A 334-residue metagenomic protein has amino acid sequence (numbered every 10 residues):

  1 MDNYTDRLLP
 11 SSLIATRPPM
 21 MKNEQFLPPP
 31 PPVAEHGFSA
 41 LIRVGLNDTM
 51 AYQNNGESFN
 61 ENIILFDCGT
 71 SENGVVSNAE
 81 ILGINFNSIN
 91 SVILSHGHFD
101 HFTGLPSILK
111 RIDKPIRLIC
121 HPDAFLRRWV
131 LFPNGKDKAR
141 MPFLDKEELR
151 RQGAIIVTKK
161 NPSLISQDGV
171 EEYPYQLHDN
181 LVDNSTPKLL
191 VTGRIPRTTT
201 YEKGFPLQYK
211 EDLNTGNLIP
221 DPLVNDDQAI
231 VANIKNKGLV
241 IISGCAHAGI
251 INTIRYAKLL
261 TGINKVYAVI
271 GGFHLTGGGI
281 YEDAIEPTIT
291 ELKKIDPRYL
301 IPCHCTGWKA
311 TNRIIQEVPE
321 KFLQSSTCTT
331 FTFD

Functional and structural regions predicted by a protein language model:
M1-N3, C68-T70, G97, D123-A124 (+4 more regions): Active-site metal-binding loops of divalent metal-dependent hydrolases
M1-N60, K188-D226, I230, I234: Zn-dependent metallo-beta-lactamase
P32-V33, V44-S91, F132, Y209 (+2 more regions): Pre-active-site segment of Zn-dependent metallo-hydrolases
I42, D67, A79, H96 (+4 more regions): Divalent metal-coordination and catalytic microenvironments
L46-M50, F59-I63, E172, Q176-V191 (+2 more regions): Beta-strand-turn-beta hairpins that frame and shape the catalytic cleft of phosphate-ester-processing enzymes
N73-C120, F125-L126, L260-I270: Active-site metal-binding motif and surrounding structural segment of the metallo-beta-lactamase
F99-F102, R117, T215-T327: Cap/insert and terminal regions of metallo-dependent hydrolase folds
F125-Q228, L323-F333: Metallo-beta-lactamase
